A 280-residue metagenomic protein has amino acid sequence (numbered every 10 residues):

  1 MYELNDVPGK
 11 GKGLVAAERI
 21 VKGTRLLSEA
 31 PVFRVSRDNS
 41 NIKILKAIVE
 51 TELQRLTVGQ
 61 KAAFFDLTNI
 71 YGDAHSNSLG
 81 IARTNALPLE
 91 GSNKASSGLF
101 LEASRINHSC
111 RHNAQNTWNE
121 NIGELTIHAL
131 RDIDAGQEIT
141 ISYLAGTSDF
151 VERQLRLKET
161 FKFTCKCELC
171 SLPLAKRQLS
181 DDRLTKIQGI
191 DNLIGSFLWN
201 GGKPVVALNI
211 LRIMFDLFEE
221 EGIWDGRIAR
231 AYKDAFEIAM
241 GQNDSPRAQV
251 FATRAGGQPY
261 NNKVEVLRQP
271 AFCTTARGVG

Functional and structural regions predicted by a protein language model:
M1-I44, H108-L130: Conserved AWS/pre-SET-to-SET junction and N-terminal core of the SET lysine methyltransferase domain, specifically
M1-N5, R55-G146: Catalytic core of the SET domain in histone-lysine N-methyltransferases, recognizing conserved active-site
K12, K22-T24, S97, E102-S104 (+1 more regions): A generic secondary-structure signal marking the coil-to-beta-strand transition
V35-K61: Acidic, aromatic-enriched beta-alpha/helix-loop junctions
F100-S104, H108-G241, R247-V250, A271: C-terminal SET catalytic tail plus cysteine-rich post-SET Zn-binding segment of SAM-dependent SET-domain
P246-N261: TPR/TPR-like (Sel1-like) alpha-helical repeat modules
C273-G280: Alpha-helical linker/edge segments of TPR/alpha-solenoid repeat scaffolds and analogous pre-/post-domain helices
